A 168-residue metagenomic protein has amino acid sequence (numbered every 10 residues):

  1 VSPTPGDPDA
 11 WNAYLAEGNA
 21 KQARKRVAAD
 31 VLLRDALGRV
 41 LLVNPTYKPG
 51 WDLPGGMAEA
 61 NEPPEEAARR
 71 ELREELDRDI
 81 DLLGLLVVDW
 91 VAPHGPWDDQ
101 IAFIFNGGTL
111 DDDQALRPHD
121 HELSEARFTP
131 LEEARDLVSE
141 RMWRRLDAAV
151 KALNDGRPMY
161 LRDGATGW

Functional and structural regions predicted by a protein language model:
V1-D30: Acidic, metal-coordinating catalytic segment for phosphate/diphosphate chemistry, firing primarily on the Nudix
A20-A23, G95, P118: Short Gly/Pro-enriched turn/cap motifs at secondary-structure boundaries
V27-A29, G38, D99-F103, S124: Change "...and in nucleic-acid phosphodiester-cleaving endonucleases..." to "...and in nucleic-acid processing enzymes
L33, I104-G108, R127-P130: Short, well-ordered beta-strand micro-motif
D35-E74: Conserved Nudix-box catalytic region and its N-terminal flanking loop in Nudix hydrolases and closely related
P49, H121-W168: Nudix hydrolase/Nudix homology domain
R78-V87: A short coil-to-beta-strand element that immediately follows conserved catalytic motifs
V91-A115, A149, L153: Active-site-adjacent beta-strand/loop module that shapes the phosphate/pyrophosphate-binding cleft
